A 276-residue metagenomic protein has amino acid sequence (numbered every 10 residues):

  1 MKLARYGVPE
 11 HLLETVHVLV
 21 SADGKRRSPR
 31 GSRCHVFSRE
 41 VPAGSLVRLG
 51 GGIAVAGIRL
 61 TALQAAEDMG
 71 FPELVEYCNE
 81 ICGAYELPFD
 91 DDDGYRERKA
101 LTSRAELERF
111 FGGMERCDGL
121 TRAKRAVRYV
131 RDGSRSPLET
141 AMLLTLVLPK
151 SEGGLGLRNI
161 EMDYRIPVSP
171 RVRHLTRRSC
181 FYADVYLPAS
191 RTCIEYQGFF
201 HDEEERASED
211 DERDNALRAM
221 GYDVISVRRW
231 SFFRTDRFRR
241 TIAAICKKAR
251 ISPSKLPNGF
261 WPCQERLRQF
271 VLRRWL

Functional and structural regions predicted by a protein language model:
M1-G119, K150, L256-L276: Short gly/ser-rich loop at a beta-strand->alpha-helix junction or flexible surface loop bordering the NTP-binding
E97-L276: Surface segments flanking catalytic/ligand-binding clefts of nucleic-acid enzymes
